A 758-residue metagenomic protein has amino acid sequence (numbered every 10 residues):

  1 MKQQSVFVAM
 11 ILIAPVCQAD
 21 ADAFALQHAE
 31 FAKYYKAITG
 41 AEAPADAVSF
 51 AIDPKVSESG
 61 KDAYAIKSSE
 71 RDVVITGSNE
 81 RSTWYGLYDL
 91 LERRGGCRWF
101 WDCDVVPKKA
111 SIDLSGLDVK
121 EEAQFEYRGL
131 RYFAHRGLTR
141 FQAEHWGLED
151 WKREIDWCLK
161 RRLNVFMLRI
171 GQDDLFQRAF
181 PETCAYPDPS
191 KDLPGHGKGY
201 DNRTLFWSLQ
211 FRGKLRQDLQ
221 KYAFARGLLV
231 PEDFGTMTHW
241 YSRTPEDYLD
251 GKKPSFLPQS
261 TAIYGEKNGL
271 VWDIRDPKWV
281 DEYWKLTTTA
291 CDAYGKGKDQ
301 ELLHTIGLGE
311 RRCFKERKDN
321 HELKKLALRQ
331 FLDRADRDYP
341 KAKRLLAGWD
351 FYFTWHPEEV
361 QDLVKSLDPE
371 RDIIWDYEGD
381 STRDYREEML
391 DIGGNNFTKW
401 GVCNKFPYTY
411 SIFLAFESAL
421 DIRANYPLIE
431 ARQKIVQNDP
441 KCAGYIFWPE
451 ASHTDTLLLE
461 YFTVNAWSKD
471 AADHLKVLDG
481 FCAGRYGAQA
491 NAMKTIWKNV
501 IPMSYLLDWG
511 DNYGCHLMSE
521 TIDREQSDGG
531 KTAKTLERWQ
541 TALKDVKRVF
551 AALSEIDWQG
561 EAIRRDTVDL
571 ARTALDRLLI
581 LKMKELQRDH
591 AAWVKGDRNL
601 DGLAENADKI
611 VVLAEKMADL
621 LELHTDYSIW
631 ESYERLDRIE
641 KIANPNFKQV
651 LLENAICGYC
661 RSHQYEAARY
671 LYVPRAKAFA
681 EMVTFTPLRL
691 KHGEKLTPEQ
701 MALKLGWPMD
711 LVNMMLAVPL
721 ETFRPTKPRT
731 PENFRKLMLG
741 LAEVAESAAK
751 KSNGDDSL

Functional and structural regions predicted by a protein language model:
M1-V6: Bacterial N-terminal signal peptides that target proteins for export
M10-Q18: Hydrophobic h-region of N-terminal signal peptides that target proteins for export in Gram-negative bacteria
A19-F125: Contiguous, structured surface segment used for ligand recognition
A21-A23, V74-G77, R140-E144, F206 (+2 more regions): Second-shell loop/turn segments in exported
K36, A41-V56, C97-R98, D102-I112 (+8 more regions): Catalytic-core regions of glycoside hydrolase
D118-Q142, T261-N268: N-terminal small/glycine-rich loop or linker at the start of catalytic domains across soluble metabolic enzymes
H145-R153, K278-W284: Glycine-rich anion/phosphate-binding loops
D439-C442, W467-S757: Catalytic domains of carbohydrate-active enzymes that cleave complex glycans
